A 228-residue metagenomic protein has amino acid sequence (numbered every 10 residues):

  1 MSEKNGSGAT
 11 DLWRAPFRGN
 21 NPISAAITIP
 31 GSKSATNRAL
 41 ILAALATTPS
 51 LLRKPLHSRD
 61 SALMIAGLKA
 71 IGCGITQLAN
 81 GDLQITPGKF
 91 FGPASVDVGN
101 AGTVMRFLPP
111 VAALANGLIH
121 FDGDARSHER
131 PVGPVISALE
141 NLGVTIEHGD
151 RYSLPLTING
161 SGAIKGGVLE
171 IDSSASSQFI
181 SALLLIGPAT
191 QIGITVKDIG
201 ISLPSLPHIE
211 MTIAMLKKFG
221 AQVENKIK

Functional and structural regions predicted by a protein language model:
M1-K228: Structural preference for solvent-exposed beta-strand-turn elements and adjacent flexible terminal/loop segments within
